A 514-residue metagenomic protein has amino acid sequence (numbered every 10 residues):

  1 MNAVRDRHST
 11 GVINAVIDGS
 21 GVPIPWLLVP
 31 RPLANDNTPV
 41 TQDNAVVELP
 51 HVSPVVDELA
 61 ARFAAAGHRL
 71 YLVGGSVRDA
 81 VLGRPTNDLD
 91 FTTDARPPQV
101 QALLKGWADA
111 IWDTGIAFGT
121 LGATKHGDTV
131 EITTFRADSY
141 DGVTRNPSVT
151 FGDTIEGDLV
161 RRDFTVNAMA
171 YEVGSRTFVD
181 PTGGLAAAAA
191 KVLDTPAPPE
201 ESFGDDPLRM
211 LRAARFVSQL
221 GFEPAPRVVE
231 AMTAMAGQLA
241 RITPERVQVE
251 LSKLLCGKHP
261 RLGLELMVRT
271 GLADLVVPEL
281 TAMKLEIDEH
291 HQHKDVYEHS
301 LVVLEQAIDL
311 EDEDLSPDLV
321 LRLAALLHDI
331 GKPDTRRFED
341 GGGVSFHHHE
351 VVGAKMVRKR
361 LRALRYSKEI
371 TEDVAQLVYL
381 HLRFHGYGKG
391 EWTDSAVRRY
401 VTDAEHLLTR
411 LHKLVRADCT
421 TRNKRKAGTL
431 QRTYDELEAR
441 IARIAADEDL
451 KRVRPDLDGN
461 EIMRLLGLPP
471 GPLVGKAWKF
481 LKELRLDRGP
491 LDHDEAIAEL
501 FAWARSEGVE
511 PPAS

Functional and structural regions predicted by a protein language model:
A3-R5, G11-I17, G21-S514: Catalytic cores of the polymerase beta-like nucleotidyltransferase superfamily and closely associated nucleotide
